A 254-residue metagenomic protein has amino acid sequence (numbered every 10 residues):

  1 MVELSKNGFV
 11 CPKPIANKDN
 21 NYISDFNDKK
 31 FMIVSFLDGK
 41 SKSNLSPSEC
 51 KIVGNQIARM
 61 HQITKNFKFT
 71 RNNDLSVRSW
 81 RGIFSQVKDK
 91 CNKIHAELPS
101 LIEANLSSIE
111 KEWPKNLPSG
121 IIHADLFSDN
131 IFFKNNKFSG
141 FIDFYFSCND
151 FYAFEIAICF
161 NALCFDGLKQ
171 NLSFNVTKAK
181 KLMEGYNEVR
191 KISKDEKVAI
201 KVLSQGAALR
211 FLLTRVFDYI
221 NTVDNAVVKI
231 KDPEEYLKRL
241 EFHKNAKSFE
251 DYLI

Functional and structural regions predicted by a protein language model:
M1-F69: ATP-binding pocket architecture of kinase catalytic cores
N7, C11-I15, N21-S24, R81-S85 (+3 more regions): Structured catalytic core of nucleotide-sugar glycosyltransferases
P14-I15, S107-F154: Active-site acidic catalytic loop and adjacent metal/ATP-binding pocket of ATP-dependent phosphoryl transfer enzymes
F31-N44, S85-D89, L209-N225: A glycine-centered beta->alpha junction motif in the catalytic cores of kinase/phosphotransferase enzymes
F69, R81-A124, K134: An alpha-helical support segment within catalytic cores of ATP-dependent transferases
A153-R190, Q205-V223: Active-site activation/catalytic loop segments of kinase-like enzymes and analogous catalytic loops in related
F211-I254: ATP/Mg2+ or Mg2+-diphosphate-binding catalytic cores that bind nucleotide phosphates or diphosphates via glycine-rich
